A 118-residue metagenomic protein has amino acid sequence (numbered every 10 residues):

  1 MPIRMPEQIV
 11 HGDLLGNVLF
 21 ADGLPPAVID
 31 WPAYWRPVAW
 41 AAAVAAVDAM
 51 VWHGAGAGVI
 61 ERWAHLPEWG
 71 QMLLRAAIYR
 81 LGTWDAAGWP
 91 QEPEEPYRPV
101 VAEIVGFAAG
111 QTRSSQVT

Functional and structural regions predicted by a protein language model:
M1-H11, L24, Y97, V101-T118: An alpha-helical support segment within catalytic cores of ATP-dependent transferases
I9, P37, A76: Short, well-structured alpha-helical interface segments that form or flank functional binding sites
V10-L14, I29-W31: Short His-Asn-centered micro-motif
D13-D22: Catalytic-loop signature of eukaryotic-like protein kinases
A21-W69: Active-site Asp-x-Gly
G58-A86: A structured, mid-to-C-terminal "fold-capping" secondary-structure block
I78-P99, E103, F107-G110: A glycine-centered beta->alpha junction motif in the catalytic cores of kinase/phosphotransferase enzymes
